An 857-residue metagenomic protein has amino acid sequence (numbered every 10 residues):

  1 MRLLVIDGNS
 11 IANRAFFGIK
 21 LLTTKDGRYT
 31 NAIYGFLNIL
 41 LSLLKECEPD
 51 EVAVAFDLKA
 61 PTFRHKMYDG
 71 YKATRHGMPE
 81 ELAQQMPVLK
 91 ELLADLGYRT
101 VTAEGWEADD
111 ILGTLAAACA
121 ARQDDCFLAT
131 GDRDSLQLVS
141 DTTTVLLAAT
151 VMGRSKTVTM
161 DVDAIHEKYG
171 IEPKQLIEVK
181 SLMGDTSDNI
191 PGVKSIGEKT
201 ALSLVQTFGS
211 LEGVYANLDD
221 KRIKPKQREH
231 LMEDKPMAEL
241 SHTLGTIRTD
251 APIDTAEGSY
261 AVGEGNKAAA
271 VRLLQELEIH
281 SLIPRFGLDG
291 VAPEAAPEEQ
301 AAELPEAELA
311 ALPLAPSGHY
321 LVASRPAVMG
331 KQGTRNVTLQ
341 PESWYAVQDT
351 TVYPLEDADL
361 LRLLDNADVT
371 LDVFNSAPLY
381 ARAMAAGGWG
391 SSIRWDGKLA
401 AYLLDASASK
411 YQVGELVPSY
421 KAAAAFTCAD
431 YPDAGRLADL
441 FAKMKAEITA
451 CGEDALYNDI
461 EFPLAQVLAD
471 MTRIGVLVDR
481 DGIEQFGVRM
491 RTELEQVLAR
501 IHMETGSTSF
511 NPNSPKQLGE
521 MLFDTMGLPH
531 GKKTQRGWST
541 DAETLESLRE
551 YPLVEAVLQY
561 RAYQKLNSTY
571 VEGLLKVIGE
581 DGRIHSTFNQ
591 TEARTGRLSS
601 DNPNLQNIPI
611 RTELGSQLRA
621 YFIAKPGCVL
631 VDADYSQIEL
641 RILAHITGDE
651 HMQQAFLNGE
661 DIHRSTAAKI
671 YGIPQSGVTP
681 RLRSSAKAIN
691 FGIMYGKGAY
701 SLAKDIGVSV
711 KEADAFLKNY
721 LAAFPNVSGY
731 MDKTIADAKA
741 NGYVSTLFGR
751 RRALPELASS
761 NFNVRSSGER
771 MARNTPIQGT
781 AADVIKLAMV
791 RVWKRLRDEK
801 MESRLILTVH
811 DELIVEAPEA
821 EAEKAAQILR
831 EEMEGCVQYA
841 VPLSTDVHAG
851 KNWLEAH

Functional and structural regions predicted by a protein language model:
M1-R99, T746, S759: Domain-level signal for Mg2+-assisted phosphodiester chemistry and nucleotide/NA-binding surfaces in nucleic-acid
V5-S10, L128-G131, S135-D163, W389-A406 (+2 more regions): Conserved beta-strand -> loop -> alpha-helix junction used to position metal-binding or nucleic-acid-contacting
L22-T23, A73-I253: Extended two-metal-dependent nuclease catalytic cores across DNA- and RNA-processing enzymes
E51, G105-E107, G131, L309 (+2 more regions): Conserved DEDDh/DEDDy metal-dependent 3′-5′ exonuclease domain
D234-L355, G435-I610, V629, E639 (+5 more regions): Conserved "right-hand" nucleotidyltransferase catalytic core of DNA-directed polymerases
R394, K398-T427, A434-R436, Q590-Q675: Function-dense linear segments that define catalytic or interfacial modules in macromolecule-processing proteins
R473, H585-S586, Q590-A593, A668-M801 (+4 more regions): Conserved catalytic core of nucleic-acid polymerases
T492-A499, M503, S507-E555, A722-R770 (+2 more regions): C-terminal polymerase-core module
